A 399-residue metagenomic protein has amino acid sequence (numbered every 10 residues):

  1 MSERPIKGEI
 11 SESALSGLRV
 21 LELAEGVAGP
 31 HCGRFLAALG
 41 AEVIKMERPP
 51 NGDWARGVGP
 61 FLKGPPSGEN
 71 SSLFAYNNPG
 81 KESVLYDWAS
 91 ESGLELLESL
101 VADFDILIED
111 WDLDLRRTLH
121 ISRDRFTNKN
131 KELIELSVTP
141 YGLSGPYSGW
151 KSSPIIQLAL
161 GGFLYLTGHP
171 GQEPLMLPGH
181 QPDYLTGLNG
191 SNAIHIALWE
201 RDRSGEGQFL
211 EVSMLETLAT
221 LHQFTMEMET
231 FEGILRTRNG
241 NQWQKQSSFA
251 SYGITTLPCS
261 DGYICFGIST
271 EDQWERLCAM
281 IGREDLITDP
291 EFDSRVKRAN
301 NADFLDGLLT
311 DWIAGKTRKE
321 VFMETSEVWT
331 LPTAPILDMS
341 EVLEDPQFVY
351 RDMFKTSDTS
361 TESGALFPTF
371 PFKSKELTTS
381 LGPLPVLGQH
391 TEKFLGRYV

Functional and structural regions predicted by a protein language model:
M1-R19, P258-C259, E341-V399: Terminal low-complexity tails and localization/encapsulation signals of metabolic enzymes
M1-R203, V386, H390-V399: N-terminal helix-loop segment corresponding to the beta1-alpha1 unit of nucleotide/adenylate-binding folds
P50, Y141-G142, M214-L221, D261-Y263 (+2 more regions): Glycine-rich beta-alpha junction loops
L143, G171-H180, D202-L218, Q246-S247 (+2 more regions): Conserved Rossmann-fold dehydrogenase catalytic segment
H180-H195, M214-H222, S269, Q273: Mid-domain beta-loop-alpha active-site segment that forms a flexible, acidic cofactor/metal-binding surface
G187-G207, T220, F224-I234, C278-E284: Oxidoreductase and adenylate-handling cofactor-binding alpha/beta cores
N239, K245-W329, T333: Aromatic-enriched alpha-helical interface/lid elements that frame and gate functional surfaces
E327-F348: Conserved PLP cofactor-binding pocket of PLP-dependent enzymes
